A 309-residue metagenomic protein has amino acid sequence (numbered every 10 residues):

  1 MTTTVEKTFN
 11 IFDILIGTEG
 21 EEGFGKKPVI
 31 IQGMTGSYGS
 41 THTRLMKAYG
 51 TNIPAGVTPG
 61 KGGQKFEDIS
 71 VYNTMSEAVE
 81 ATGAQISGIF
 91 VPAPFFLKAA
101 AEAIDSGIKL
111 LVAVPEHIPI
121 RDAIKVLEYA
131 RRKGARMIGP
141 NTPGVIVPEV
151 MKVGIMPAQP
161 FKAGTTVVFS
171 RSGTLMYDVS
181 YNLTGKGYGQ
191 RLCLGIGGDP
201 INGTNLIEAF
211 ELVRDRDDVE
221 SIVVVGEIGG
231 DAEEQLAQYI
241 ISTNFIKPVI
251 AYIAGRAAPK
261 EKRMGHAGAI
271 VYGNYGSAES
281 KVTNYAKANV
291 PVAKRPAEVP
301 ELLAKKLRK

Functional and structural regions predicted by a protein language model:
T2-K309: Catalytic-core regions of core metabolic enzymes, especially those transforming organic acids/acyl-group intermediates
